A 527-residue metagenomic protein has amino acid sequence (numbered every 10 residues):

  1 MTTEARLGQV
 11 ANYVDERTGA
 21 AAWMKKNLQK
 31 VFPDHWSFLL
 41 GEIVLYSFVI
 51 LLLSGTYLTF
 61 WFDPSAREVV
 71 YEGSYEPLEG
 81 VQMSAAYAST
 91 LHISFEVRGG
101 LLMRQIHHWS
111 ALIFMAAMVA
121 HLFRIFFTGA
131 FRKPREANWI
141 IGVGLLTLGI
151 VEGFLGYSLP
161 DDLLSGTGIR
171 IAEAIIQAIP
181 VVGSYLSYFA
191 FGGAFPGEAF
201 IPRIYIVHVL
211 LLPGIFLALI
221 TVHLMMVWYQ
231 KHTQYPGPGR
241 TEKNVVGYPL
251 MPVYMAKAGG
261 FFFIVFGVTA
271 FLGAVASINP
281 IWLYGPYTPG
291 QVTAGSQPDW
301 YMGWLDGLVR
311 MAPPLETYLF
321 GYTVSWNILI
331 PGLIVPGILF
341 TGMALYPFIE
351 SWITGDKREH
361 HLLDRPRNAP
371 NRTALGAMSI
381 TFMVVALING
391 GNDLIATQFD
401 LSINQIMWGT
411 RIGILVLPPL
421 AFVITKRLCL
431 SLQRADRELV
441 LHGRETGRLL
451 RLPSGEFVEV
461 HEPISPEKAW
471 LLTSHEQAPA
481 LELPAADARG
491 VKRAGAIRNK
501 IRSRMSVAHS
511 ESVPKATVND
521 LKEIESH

Functional and structural regions predicted by a protein language model:
M1-M311, I330-H527: Membrane-embedded alpha-helical bundles that constitute the cytochrome b-like, heme-associated redox core of multi-pass
M311-I328: Membrane-interface amphipathic/re-entrant loop segments adjacent to transmembrane helices in multi-pass membrane
